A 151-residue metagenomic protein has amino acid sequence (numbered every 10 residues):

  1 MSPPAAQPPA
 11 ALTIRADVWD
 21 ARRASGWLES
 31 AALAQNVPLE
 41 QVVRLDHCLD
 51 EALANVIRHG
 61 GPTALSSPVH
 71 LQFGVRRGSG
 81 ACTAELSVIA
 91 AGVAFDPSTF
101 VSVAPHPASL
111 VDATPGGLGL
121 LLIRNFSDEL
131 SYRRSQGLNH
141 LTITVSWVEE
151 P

Functional and structural regions predicted by a protein language model:
M1-A11, I57-P151: Conserved beta-strand-loop-beta-strand hairpin that lines the nucleotide-binding pocket of ATP/GTP-utilizing enzymes
M1-H47: Bergerat-fold GHKL ATPase/HATPase_c domain
D17-D20, D46, D50, D96 (+2 more regions): Acidic-enriched, low-complexity/disordered segments with a strong bias for Aspartate over Glutamate
L39-L65: Conserved ATP-binding N-box helix of the HATPase_c
